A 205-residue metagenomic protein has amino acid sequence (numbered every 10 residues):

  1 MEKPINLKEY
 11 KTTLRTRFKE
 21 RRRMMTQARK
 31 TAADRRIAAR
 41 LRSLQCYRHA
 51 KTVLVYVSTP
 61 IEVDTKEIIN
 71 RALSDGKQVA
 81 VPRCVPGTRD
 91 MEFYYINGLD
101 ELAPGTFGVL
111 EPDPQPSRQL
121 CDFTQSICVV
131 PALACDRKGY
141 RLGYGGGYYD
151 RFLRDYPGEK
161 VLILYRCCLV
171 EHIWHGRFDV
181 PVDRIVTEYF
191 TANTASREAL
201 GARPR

Functional and structural regions predicted by a protein language model:
E2-Q119: N-terminal active-site beta-alpha-beta segment that forms phosphate/nucleotide-binding and substrate-recognition loops
G87-R205: Conserved phosphate- and dinucleotide-binding cores of soluble alpha/beta proteins, encompassing both enzyme active
